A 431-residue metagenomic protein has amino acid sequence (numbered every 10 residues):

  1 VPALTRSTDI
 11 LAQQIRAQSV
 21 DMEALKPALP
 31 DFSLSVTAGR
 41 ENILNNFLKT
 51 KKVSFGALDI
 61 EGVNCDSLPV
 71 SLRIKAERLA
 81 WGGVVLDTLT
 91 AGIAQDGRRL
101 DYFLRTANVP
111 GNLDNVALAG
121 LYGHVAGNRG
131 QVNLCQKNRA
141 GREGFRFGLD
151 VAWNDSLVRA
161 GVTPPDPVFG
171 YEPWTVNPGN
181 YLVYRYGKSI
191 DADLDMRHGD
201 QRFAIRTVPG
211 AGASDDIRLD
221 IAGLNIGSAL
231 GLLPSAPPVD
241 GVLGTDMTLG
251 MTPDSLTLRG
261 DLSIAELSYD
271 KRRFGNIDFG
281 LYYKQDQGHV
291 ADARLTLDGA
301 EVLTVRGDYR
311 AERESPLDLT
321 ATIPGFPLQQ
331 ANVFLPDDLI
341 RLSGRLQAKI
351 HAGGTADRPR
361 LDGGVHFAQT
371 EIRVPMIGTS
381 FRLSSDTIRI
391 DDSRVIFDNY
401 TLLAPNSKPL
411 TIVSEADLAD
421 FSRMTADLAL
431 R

Functional and structural regions predicted by a protein language model:
V1-D246, T252-H351, D357-R431: Interface amphipathic segments
